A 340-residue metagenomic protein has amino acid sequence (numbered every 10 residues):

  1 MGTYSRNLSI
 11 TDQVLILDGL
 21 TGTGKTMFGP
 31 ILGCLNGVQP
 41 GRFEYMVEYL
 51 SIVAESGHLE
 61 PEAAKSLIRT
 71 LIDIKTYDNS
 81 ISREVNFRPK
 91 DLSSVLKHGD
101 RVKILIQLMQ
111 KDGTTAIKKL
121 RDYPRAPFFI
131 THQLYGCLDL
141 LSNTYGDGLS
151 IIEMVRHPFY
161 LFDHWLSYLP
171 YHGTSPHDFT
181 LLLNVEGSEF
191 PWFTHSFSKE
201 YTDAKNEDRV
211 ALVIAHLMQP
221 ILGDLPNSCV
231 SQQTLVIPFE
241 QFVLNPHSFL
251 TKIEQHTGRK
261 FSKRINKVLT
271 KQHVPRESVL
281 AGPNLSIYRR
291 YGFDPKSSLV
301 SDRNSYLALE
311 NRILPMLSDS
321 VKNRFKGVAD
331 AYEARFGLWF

Functional and structural regions predicted by a protein language model:
M1-L15, T194-D208, M218, L222-V236 (+1 more regions): PAPS-dependent sulfotransferases, especially Golgi type II membrane carbohydrate sulfotransferases
L15-I16, K25: N-terminal pre-catalytic "stem/leader" segment of glycosyltransferase-like enzymes
G19-L20: P-loop (Walker A) phosphate-binding loop of NTP-binding proteins
K25-V38: A conserved segment at the C-terminal end of the G1
N36-P40, L149-I151: Catalytic donor-sugar/metal-binding loop of nucleotide-sugar-dependent glycosyltransferases
Q39-Y45, L235: Conserved catalytic segments around the Walker B and adjacent sensor/switch elements of P-loop NTPase domains
E44-F129, G187-K199: PAPS-dependent sulfation machinery
I117, D122-R264, N284-I287: PAPS-dependent sulfotransferase catalytic domain
